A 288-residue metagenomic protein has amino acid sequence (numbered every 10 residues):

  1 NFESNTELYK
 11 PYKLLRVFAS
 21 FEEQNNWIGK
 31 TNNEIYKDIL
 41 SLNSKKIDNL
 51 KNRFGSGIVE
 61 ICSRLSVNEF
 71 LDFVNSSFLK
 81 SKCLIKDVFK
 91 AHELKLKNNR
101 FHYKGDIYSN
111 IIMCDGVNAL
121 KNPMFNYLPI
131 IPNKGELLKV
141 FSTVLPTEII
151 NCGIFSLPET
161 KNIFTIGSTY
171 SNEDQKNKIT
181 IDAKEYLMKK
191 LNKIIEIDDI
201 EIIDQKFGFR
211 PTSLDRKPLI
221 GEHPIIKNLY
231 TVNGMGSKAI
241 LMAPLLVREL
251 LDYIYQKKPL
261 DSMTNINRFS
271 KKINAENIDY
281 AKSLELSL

Functional and structural regions predicted by a protein language model:
N1, E69, F73, S77 (+3 more regions): Amphipathic alpha-helical segments that form well-ordered structural scaffolds and often line/cohere around active
N1-N49: Dinucleotide-binding Rossmann-like beta1-alpha1 core, especially the glycine-rich loop that anchors the ADP
F2-S4, S77, C114, E249 (+2 more regions): Active-site catalytic microenvironments for nucleophilic, acid-base chemistry
E7-L8, N110-N228: Active-site substrate-recognition segment that forms the wall of the catalytic cavity or substrate channel
L15, E22-E23, V117-A119, S171-N172 (+1 more regions): Short, solvent-exposed loop/turn segments at secondary-structure junctions
L15, I85, I112, Y230-V232: Hydrophobic/aromatic beta-strand patches that form the interior of the parallel beta-sheet core in alpha/beta enzyme
G57-N110, C114: Helical element adjacent to the flavin cofactor pocket in flavoenzyme catalytic cores
K206-L288: C-terminal catalytic lobe of FAD-dependent flavoproteins
